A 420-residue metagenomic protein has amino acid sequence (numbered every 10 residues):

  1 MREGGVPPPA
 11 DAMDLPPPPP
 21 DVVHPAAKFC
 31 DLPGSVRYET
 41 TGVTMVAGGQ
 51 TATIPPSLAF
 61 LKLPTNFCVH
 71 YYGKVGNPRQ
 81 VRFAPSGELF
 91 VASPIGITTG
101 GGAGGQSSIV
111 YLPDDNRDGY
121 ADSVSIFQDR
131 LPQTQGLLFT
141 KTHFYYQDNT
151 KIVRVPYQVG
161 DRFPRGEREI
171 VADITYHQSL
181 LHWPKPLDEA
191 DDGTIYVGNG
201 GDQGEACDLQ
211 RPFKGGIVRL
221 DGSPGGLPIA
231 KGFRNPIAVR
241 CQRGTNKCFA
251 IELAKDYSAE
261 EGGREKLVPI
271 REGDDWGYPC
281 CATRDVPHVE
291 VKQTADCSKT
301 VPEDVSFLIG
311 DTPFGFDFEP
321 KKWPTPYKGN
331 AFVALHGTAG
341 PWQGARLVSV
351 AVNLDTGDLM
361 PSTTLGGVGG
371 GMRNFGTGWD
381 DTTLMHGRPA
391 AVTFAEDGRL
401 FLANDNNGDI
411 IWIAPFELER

Functional and structural regions predicted by a protein language model:
M1-V22: Ser/Thr-rich, Pro/Gly/Ala-heavy low-complexity intrinsically disordered linkers and tails of secreted extracellular
P19-P64, P184, G201-E205, P212-G215 (+8 more regions): Beta-propeller domain segments
F60, P85, L89-Y120, Q158-G160: Beta-propeller domains
Y71-G76, S125-P132, V171-S179, L227-G232 (+3 more regions): Surface loop/turn motifs at the tips and blade-to-blade linkers of beta-strand repeat domains
N77-R79, G104-T142, F375: Blade-loop segments of beta-propeller domains
A84, A92-P94, T140, Q147-N149 (+6 more regions): Residue-level marker for isolated small/hydroxyl-bearing positions within beta-strands of beta-sheet-rich domains
S123-D129, Q133-T140, N149-A190, D202 (+1 more regions): Asp-box/WD-like beta-propeller blade repeats and closely related beta-sheet repeat scaffolds
